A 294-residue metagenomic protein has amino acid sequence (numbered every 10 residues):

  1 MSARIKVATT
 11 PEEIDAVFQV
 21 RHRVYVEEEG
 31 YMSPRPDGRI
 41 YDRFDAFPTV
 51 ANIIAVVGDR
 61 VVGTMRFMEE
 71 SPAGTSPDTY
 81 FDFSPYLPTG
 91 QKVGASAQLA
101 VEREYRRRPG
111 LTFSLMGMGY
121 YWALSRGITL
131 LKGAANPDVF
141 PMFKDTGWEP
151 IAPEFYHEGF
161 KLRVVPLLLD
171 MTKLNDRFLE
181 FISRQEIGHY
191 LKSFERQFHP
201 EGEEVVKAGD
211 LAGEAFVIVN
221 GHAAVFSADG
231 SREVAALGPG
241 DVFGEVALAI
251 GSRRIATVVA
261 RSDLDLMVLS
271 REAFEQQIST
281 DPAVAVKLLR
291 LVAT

Functional and structural regions predicted by a protein language model:
M1-F44, N52-V56, V61-V62, S183-E186 (+1 more regions): Short amphipathic alpha-helix that is part of the acyltransferase structural core
P36-D42, A46-T49, A73-P85: Short acidic (Asp/Glu) patches
N52-I54, D59-E70, P77-T79, A247: Conserved beta-strand in the GNAT
T75-R163: Acyl-donor binding region in acyl/amide transferases
G90-V93, G251-E272, A283: Ligand-binding loop in jelly-roll beta-barrel domains
F160-E180: C-terminal "cap" of GNAT-fold acetyltransferases
E180-P239, F243-E245: Regulatory nucleotide-sensing modules
R254-I255, E272-T294: A small-molecule sensor/coupling module
